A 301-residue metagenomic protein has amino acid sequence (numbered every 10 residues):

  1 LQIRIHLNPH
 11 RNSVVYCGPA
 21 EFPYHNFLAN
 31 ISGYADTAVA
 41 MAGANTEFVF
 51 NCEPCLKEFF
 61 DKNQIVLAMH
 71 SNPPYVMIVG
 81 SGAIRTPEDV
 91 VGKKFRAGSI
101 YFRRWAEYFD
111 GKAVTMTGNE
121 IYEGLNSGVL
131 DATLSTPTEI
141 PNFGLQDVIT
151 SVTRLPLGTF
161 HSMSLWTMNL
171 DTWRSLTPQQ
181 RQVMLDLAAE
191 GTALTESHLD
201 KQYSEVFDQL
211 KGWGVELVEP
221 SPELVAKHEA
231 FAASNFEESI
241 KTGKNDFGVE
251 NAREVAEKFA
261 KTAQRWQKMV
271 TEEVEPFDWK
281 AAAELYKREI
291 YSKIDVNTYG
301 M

Functional and structural regions predicted by a protein language model:
L1-V39, K62-M301: N-terminal secretory/targeting leader peptides
A35-K62: Short, solvent-exposed loop/beta-turn-alpha elements that line the ligand-binding surface or hinge of extracytoplasmic
